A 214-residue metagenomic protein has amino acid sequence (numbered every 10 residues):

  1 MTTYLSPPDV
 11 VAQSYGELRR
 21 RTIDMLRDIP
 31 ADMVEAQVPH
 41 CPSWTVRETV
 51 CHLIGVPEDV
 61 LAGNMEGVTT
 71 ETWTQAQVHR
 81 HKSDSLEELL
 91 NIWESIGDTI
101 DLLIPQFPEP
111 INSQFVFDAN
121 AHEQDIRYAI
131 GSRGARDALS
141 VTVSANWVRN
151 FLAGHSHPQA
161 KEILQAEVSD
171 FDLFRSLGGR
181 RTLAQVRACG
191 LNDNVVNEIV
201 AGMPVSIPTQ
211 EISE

Functional and structural regions predicted by a protein language model:
M1-A121: Active-site-adjacent scaffolding segments
T2-V11, M33-V38, P42, M65-V68 (+2 more regions): Structured surface interface patches that mediate subunit assembly and partner/cofactor docking
